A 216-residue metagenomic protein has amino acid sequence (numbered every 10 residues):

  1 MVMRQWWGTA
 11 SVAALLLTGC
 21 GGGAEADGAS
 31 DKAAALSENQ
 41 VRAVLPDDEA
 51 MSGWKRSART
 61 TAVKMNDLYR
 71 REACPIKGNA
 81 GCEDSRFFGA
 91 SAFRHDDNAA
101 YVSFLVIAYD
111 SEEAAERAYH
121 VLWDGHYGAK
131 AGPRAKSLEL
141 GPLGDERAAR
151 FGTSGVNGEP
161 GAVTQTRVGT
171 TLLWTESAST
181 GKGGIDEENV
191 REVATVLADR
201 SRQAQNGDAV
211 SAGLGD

Functional and structural regions predicted by a protein language model:
M1-A10: Bacterial N-terminal signal peptides that target proteins for export
L16-G19: C-terminal motif of bacterial Sec signal peptides marking the signal peptidase cleavage site
G21-S91, A194, A198, Q205-D216: N-terminal "mature-domain start" segment
S30, A34-A35, S57-R71, E113-T164 (+1 more regions): Short Gly/Thr-rich strand-loop-strand
R86-H120: A short acidic-to-branched-hydrophobic micro-motif
F87-R94, P160-G169: Short, surface-exposed beta-strand/loop micro-motifs that present aromatic residues
S103-L105, T170-S179: Short, well-ordered beta-strand elements
T175-V193: A short acidic/glycine-rich loop-to-helix N-cap element
